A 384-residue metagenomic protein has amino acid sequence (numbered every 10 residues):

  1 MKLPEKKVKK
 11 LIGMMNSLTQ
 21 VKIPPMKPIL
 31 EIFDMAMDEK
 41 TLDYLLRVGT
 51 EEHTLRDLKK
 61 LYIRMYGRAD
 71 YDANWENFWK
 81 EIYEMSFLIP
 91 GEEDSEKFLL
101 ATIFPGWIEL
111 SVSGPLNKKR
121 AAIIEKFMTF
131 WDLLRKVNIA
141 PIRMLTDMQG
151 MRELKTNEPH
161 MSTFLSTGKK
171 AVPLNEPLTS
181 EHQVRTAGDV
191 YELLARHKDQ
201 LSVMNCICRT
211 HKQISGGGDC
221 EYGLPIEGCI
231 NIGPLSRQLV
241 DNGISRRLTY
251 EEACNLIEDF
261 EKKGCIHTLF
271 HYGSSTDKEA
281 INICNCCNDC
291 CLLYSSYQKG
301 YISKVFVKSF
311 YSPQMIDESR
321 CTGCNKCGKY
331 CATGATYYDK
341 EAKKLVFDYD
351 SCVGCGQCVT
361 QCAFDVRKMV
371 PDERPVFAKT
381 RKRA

Functional and structural regions predicted by a protein language model:
M1-E31: Long, low-complexity, charged/polar intrinsically disordered regions in eukaryotic proteins
M35, G67-D70, F98-L100, F270-N282 (+4 more regions): Ferredoxin-like iron-sulfur electron-transfer modules
M35-T41: Short helix-coil-helix linker/hinge
E51-M65: Short acidic, hydrophobic short linear motifs in intrinsically disordered regions
R68-E84: Short amphipathic alpha-helical interaction segments
K80-S95, T336-Y337, R367-K368: A short, conserved structural fragment
S95-V137: Short, amphipathic alpha-helical interaction segments positioned at domain boundaries
I139-F310: Catalytic cores of enzyme domains
